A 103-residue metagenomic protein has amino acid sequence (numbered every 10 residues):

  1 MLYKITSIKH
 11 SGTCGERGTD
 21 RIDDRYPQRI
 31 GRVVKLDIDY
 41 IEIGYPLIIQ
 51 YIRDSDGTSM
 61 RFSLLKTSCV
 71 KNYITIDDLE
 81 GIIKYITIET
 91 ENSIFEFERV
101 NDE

Functional and structural regions predicted by a protein language model:
M1-G81: N-terminal non-globular leader segments, chiefly Sec-dependent signal peptides
N72-E103: Short, compact, well-ordered microdomains
